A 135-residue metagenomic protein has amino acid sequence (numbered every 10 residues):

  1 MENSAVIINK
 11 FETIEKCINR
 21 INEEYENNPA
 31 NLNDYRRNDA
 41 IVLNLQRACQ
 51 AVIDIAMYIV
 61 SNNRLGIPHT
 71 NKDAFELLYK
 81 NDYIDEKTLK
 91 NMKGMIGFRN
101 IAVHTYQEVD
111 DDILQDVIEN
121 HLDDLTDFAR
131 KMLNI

Functional and structural regions predicted by a protein language model:
M1-I135: Solvent-exposed interaction patches of small proteins and small membrane subunits
